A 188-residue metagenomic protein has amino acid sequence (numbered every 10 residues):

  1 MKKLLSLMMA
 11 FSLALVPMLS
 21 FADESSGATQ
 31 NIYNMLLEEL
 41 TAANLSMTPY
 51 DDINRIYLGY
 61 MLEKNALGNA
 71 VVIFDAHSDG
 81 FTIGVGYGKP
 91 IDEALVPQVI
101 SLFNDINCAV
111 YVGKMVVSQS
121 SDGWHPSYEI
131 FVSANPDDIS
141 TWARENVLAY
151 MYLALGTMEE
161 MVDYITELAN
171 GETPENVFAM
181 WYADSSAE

Functional and structural regions predicted by a protein language model:
M1-L4: Positively charged n-region of N-terminal signal peptides that target proteins for export
M8-V16: Bacterial N-terminal signal peptides
V16-A22: Sec/Tat signal peptide C-region and signal peptidase I cleavage site
N34, E38, A42-D92: Ser/Thr-rich, low-complexity intrinsically disordered terminal regions
G84-E129, S133, E188: Short, internal acidic amphipathic alpha-helical interface segments that mediate docking to partner proteins
S133-M151: A short acidic/glycine-rich loop-to-helix N-cap element
A149-L155, E159: C-terminal low-complexity, charged extensions that often adopt amphipathic alpha-helices
D163-E188: Short, highly charged C-terminal tails/helix-capping segments
